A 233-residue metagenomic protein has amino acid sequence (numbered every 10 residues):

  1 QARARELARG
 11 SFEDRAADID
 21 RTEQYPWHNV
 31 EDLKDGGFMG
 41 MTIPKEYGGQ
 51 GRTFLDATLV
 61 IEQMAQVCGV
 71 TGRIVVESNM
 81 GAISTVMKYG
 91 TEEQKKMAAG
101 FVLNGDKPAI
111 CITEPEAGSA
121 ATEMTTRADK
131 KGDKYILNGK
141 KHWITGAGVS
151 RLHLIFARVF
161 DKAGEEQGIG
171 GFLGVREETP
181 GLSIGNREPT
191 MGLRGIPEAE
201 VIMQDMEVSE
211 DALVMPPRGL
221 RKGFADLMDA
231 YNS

Functional and structural regions predicted by a protein language model:
Q1-V76, E93-M97: Amphipathic, small/basic residue-rich leader segments at the start of a protein or domain
G37, I61-A65, A157, G174-T179 (+1 more regions): Short Ser/Thr-interspersed hydrophobic loop/turn segments at strand-loop and sheet-helix junctions that line or gate
R73-E93, G118-A121: N-terminal glycine-rich flavin-associated loop
N104-T113: A short, Trp-centered hydrophobic/proline-enriched beta-strand micro-motif
E116-S119, W143-G146, K162-A163, T190-P197: Short Gly/Pro-enriched turn/cap motifs at secondary-structure boundaries
T126-D129: A structural signal for short hydrophobic beta-strand segments in well-ordered beta-sheet cores
N138-I184: A short core secondary-structure module
S183-S233: Glycine-rich beta->alpha junctions and the first turn(s) of the following alpha-helix
